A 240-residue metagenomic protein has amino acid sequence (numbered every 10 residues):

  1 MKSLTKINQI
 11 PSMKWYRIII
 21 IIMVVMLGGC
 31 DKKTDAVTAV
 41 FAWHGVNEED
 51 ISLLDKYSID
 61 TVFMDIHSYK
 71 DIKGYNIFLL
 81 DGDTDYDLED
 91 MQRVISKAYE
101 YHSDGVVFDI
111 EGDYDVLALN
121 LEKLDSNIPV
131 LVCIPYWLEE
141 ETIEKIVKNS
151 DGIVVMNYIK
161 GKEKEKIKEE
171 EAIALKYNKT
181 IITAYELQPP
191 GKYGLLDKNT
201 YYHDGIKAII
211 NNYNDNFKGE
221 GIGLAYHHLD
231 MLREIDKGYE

Functional and structural regions predicted by a protein language model:
K14-I21: Sec-dependent signal peptide recognition, specifically the positively charged N-region followed immediately by
C30-H67, I77-D83, V132-Y136, L224-M231: Boundary/entry segment of secreted carbohydrate-active catalytic domains
A39-H44, F78-D83, L121-E141, T180-P189: Aromatic-lined carbohydrate-recognition surfaces of secreted/lumenal glycan-active proteins
W43-K56, Y86-E100, W137-I146, Y201-N214: Short, acidic/polar
I59, M64-H67, I110-G112, E139-E165: Aromatic- and acid-rich polysaccharide-binding/catalytic face of secreted or lumenal carbohydrate-active enzymes
V94-V116, G223-A225: Active-site groove signature of glycoside hydrolases
Y158-G191: Glycoside hydrolase catalytic-domain groove-lining segments
A184-E240: Substrate-binding cleft of secreted/luminal carbohydrate-active enzymes
